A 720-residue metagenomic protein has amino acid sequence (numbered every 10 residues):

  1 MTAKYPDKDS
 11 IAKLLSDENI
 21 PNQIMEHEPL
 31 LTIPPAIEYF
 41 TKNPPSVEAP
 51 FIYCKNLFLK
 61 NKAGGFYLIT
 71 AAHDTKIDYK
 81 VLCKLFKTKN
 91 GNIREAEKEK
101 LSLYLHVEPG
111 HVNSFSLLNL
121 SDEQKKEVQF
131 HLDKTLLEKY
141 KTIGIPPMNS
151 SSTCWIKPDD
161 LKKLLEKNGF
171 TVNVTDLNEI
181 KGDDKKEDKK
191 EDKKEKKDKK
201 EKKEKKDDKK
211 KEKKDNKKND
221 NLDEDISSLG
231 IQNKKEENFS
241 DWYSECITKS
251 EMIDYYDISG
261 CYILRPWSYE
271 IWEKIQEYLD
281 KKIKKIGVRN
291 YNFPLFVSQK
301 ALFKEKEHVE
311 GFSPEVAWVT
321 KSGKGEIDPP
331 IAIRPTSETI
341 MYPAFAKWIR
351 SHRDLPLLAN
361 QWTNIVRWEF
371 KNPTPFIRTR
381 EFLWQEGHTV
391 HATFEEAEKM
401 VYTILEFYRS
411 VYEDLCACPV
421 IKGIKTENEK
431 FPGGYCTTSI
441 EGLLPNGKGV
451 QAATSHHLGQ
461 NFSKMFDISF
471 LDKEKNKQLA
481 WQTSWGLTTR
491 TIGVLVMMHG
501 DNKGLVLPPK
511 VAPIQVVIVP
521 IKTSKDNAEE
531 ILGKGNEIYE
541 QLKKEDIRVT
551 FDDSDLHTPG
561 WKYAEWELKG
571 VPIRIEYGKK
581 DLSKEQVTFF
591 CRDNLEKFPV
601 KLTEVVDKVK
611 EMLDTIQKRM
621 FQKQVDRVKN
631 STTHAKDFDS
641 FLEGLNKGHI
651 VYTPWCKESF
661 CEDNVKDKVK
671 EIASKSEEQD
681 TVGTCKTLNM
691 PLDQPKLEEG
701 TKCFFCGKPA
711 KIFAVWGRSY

Functional and structural regions predicted by a protein language model:
M1-Y720: NTP/phosphate- and nucleic-acid-binding module
